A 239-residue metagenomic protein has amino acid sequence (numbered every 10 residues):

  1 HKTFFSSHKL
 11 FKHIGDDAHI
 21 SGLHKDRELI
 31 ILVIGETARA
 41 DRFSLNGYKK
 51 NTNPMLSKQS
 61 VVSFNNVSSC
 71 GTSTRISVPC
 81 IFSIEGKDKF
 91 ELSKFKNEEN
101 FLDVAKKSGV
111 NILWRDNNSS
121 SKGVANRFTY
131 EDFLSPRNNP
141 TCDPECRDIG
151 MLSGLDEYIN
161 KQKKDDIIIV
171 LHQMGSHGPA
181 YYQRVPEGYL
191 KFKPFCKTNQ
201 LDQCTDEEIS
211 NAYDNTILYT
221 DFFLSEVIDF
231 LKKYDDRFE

Functional and structural regions predicted by a protein language model:
H1-L32, T37-Q200: Active-site-proximal alpha/beta segments of enzymes that process anionic O-linked groups
I31-L32, T216-E239: Metal-dependent active-site segment of extracytoplasmic phospho-/sulfohydrolases and closely related
K89-L92, N139-C142, D206-I217, I228-D229: Active-site rim elements
F195-N211: Short, flexible loop segments at boundaries between secondary-structure elements
